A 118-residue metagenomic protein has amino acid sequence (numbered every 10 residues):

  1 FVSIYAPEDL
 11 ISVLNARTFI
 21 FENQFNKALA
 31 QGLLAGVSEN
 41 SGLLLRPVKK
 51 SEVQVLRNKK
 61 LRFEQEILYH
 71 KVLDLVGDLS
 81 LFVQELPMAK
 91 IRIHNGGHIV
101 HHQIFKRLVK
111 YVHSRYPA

Functional and structural regions predicted by a protein language model:
F1-A118: Short acidic-hydrophobic catalytic motif
